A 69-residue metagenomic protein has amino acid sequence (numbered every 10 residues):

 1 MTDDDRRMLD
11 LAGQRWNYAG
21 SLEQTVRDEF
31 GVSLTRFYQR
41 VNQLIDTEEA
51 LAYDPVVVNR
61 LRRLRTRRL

Functional and structural regions predicted by a protein language model:
M1-D5: Short helix-coil-helix linker/hinge
R6-V56: Amphipathic, hydrophobic secondary-structure cores in small proteins
V56-L69: Intrinsically disordered, low-complexity basic tails/linkers immediately adjacent to helix-turn-helix/homeobox/MYB/SANT
